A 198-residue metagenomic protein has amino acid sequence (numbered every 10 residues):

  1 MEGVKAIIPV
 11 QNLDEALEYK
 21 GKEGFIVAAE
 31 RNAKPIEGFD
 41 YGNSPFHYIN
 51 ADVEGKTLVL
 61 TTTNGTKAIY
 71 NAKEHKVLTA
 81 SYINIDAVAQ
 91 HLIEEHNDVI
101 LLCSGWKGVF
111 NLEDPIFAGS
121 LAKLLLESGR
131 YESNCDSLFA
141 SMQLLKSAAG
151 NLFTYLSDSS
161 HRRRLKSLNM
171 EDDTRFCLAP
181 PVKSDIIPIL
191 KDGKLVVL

Functional and structural regions predicted by a protein language model:
M1, Q90, K123, E127: Short, well-ordered alpha-helices that flank and scaffold nucleotide-derived cofactor binding pockets
G3-I7, S157: Active-/binding-site microenvironments in catalytic and ligand-binding cores
A6-I7, F25, V77, V99 (+1 more regions): Hydrophobic anchor at the start of a short beta-strand that flanks the dinucleotide cofactor-binding loop
V10-I93, W106: Acidic/Gly/His-enriched mid-domain segments of enzyme catalytic cores or analogous surface patches that mediate
D40-T57, T61-T63, K67, N71-K76 (+1 more regions): Long, charged alpha-helical interface segments
V99-W106, G129-E132: Glycine-rich anion-binding loop/nest that anchors nucleotide
S104-D114: Phosphate/ribose-phosphate-bearing ligand recognition and processing surfaces, centered on ADP-ribose/NAD(+/P+) systems
